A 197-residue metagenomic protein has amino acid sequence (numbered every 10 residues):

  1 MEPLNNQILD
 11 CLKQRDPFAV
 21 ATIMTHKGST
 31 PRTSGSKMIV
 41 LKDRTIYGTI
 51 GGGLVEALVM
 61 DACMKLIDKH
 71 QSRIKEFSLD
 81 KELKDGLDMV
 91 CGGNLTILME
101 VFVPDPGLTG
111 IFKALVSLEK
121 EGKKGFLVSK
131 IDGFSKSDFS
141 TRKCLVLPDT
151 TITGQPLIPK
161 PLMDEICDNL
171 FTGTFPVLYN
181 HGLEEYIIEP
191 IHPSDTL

Functional and structural regions predicted by a protein language model:
M1-L197: Segments forming oxygen-rich coordination pockets for charged ligands
